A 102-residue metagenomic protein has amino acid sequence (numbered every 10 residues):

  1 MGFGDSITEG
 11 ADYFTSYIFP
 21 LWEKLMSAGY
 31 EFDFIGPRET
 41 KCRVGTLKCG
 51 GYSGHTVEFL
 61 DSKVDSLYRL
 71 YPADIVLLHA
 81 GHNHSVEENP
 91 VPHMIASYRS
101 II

Functional and structural regions predicted by a protein language model:
M1-F3: Conserved beta-strand elements of the Class I
I7-I95: Conserved SGNH/GDSL esterase-like catalytic core that processes O-acyl groups on lipids and polysaccharides
Y98: Class I S-adenosylmethionine-dependent transferase superfamily signal
I101: Active-site neighborhood of glycoside hydrolase catalytic domains
